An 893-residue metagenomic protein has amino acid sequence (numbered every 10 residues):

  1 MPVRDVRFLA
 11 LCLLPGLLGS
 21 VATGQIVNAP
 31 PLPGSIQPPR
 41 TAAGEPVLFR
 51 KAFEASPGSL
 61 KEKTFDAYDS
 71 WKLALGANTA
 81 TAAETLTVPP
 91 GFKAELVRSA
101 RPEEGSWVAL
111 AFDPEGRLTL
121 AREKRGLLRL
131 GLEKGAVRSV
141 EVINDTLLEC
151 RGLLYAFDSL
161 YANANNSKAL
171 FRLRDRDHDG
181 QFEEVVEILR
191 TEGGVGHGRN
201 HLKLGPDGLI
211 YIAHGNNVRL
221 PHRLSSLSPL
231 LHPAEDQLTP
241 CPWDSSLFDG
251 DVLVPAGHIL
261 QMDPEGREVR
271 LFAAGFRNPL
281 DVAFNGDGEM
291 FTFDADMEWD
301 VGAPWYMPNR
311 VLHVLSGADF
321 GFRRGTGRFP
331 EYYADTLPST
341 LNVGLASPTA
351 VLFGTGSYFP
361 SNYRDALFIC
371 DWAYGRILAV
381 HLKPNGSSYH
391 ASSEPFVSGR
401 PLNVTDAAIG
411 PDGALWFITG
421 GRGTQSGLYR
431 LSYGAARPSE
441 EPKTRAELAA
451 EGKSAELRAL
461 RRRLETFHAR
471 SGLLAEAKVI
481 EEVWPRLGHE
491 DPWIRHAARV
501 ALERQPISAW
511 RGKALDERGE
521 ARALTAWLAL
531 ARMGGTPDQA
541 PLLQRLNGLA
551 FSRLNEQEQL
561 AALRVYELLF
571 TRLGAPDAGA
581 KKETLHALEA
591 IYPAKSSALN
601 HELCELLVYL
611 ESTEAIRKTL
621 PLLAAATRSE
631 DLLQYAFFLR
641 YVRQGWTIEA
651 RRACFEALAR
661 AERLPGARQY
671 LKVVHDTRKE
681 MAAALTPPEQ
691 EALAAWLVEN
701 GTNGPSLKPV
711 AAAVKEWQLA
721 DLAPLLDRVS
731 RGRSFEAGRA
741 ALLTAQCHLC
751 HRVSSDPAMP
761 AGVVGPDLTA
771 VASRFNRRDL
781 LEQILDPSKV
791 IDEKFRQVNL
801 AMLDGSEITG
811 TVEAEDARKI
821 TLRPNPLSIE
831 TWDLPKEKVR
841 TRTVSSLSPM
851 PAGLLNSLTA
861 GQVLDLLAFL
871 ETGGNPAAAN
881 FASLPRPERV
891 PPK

Functional and structural regions predicted by a protein language model:
M1-A10: Bacterial N-terminal signal peptides that target proteins for export
L9-S20: Bacterial N-terminal signal peptides
A22-G24: Boundary at the C-terminal end of the N-terminal hydrophobic targeting segment
I26-F467, V753-S755, P760, P835-E837 (+4 more regions): Beta-propeller domains with acidic blade repeats across secreted/periplasmic ectodomains and cytosolic WD/CNH propellers
V97, L160, I210, P724 (+5 more regions): C-terminal capping alpha-helices of c-type cytochrome domains
L260, A414, A740-S755, P766-A770 (+5 more regions): C-type cytochrome heme c attachment motif
V404-A408, G421, E630, Q634-A636 (+3 more regions): C-terminal structured "cap/appendage" subdomains that terminate the fold
G420, T424, Y433-L743, V753 (+5 more regions): Long, ordered, helix-rich scaffold segments
